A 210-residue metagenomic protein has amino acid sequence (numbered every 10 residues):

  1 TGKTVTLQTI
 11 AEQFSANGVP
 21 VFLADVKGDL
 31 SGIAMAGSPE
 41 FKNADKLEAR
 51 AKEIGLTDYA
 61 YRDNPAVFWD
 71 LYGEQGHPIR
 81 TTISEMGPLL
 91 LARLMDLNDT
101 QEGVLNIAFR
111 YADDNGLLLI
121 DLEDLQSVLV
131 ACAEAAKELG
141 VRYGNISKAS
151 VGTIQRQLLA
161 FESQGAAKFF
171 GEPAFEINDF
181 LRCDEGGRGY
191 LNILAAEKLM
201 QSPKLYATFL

Functional and structural regions predicted by a protein language model:
T1, K27: Conserved helicase ATPase motor motifs in RecA-like P-loop NTPase domains
T4: Walker A/P-loop
L7: Phosphate-interacting basic helix/loop segments used at nucleotide- and nucleic-acid interfaces
A11-V21, G28-L210: P-loop NTPase motor domains
